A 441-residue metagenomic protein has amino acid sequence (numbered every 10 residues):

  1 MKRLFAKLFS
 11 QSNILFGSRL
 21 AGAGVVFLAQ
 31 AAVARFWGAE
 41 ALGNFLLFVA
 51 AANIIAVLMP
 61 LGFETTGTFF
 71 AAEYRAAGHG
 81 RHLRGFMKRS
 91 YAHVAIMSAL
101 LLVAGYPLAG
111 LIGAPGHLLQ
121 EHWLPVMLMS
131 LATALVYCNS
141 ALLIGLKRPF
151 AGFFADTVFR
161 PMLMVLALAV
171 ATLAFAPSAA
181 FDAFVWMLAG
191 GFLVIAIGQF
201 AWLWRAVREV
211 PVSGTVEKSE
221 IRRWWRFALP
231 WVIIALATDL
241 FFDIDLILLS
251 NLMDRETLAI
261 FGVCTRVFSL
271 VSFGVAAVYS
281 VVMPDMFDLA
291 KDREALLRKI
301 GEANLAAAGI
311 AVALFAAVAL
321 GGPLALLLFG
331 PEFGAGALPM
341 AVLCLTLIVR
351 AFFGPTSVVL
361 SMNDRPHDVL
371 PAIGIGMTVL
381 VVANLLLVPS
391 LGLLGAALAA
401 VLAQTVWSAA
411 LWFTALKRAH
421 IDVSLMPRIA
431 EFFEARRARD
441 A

Functional and structural regions predicted by a protein language model:
M1-V25, L118-L119, T215-I234, L425-A441: N-terminal membrane topogenesis motif
A6-E64, M129, R226-E256, L385 (+1 more regions): Signature of the first transmembrane helix
S10-G22, F48, P60-A109, R293-F315: Membrane-water interface segments that mark the loop-to-transmembrane alpha-helix transition
F45, V49-P60, I234-T238, F242 (+4 more regions): Transmembrane helix-bundle signature of multi-pass secondary active exporters and lipid flippases
L61-A76, L246, F268-R293, V359-M362: Helix-loop junctions and terminal segments of transmembrane helices in multi-pass membrane transport/translocation
A109-V126, R255, L320-I348: Interfacial segments at transmembrane-helix termini and the short loops linking adjacent helices
L124, A155-V207, I375, V379 (+1 more regions): Hydrophobic alpha-helical transmembrane segments
A132-V158, D288, C344-I373: Membrane-interface junctions at transmembrane-helix termini in multi-pass inner-membrane proteins
